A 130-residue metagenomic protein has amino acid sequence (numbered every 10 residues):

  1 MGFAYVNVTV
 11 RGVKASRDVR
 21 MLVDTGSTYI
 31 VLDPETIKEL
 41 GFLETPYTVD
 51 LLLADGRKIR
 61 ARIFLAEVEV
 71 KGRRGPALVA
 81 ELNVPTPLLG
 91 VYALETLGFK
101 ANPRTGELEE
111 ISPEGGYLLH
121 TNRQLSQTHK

Functional and structural regions predicted by a protein language model:
M1-K130: Pepsin/retropepsin-fold aspartyl endopeptidases
